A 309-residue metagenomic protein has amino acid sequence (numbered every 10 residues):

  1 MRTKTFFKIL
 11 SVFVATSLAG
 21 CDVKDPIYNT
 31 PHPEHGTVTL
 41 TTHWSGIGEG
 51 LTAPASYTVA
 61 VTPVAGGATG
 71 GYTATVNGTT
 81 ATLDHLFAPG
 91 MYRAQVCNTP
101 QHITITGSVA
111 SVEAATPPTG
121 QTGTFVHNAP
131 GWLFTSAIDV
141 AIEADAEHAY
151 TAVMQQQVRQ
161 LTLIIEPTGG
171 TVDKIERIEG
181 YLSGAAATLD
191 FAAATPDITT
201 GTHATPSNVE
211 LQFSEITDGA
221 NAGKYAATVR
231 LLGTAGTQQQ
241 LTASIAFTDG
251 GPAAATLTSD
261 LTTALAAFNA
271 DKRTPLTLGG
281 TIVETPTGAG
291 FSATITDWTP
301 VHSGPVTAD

Functional and structural regions predicted by a protein language model:
M1-L10: Bacterial N-terminal signal peptides that target proteins for export
S17-G20: C-terminal motif of bacterial Sec signal peptides marking the signal peptidase cleavage site
V23, G78, Q101-A149, G251-T285: Structured interaction patches on ligand/partner-binding surfaces of diverse proteins
I27-I47, V153-T168: A short, Gly/Thr-enriched small/hydrophobic beta-strand-prone motif that recurs across taxa
T37-T41, R93-Q95, A149-T151, Q160-I164 (+2 more regions): Beta-strand secondary-structure signal
A55-S108, K174-A266: Tryptophan-paired
T124-I175, R273-D309: Compositionally biased low-complexity segments at domain edges in trafficked proteins and select soluble regulators
A227-T237, S244-D309: C-terminal region/CTD detector
